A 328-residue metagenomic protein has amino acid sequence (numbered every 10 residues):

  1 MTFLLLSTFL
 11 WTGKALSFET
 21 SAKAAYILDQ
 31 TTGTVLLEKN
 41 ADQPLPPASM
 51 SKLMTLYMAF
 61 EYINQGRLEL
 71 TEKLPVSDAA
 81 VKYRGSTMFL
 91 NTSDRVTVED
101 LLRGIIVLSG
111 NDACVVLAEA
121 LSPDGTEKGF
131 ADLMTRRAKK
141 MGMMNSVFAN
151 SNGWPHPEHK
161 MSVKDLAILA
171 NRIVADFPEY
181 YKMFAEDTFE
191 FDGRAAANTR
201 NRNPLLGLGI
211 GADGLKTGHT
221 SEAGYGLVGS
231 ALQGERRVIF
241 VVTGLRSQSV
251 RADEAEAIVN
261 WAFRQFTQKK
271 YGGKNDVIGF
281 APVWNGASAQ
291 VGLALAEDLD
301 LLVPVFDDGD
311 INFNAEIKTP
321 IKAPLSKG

Functional and structural regions predicted by a protein language model:
M1, T34, D112, D298-L299: Glycine-centered loop/turn positions within well-structured domains that cap or flank conserved ligand/cofactor-binding
M1-L10: Bacterial N-terminal signal peptides
S7, A15, L37, N64-G66 (+3 more regions): Generic marker of residues within folded, mature protein domains
G13-P178: Active-site-adjacent loops and short helices of periplasmic peptidoglycan-processing enzymes
M144-V147, P155-G328: Domain-terminus/edge residues, biased toward the C-terminal soluble/receptor-binding domains of extracytoplasmic
